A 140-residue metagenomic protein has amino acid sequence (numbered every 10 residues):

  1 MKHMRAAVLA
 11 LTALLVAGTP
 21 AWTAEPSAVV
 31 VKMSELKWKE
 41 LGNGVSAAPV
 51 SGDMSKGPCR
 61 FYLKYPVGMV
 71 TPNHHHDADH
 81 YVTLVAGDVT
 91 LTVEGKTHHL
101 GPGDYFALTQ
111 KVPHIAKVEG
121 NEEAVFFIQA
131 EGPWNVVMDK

Functional and structural regions predicted by a protein language model:
M1-L9: Bacterial N-terminal signal peptides that target proteins for export
V8-G18: Bacterial N-terminal signal peptides
A21-G57, K140: A short, N-terminal "cap"/entry segment at the start of jelly-roll beta-barrel domains of the cupin/DSBH fold
S27-V29, K39, I115-K140: Double-stranded beta-helix
S55, P66-G68, D88, K111 (+1 more regions): Solvent-exposed coil/turn segments that connect beta secondary-structure elements in extracytoplasmic/periplasmic
C59-H76, T109-K111: Conserved short histidine dyad/triad with adjacent acidic residue
P66-M69, H76-E94: Glycine- and acidic-residue-biased ligand/ion/polar-headgroup-sensing regions
E94-K111: Short acidic-glycine-tyrosine-enriched beta hairpin
